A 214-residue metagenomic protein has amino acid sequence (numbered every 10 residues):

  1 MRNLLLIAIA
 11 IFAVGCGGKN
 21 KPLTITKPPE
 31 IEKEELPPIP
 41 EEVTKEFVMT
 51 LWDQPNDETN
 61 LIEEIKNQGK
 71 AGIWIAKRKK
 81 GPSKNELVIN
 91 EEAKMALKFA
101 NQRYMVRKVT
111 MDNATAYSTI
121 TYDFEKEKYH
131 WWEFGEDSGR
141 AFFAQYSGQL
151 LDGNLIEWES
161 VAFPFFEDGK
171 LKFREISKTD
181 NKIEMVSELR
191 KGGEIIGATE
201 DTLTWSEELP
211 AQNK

Functional and structural regions predicted by a protein language model:
M1-L4: Positively charged n-region of N-terminal signal peptides that target proteins for export
L6-A8: Sec-dependent N-terminal signal peptides
V14-G15: C-terminal motif of bacterial Sec signal peptides marking the signal peptidase cleavage site
T24-F47: Post-signal peptide N-terminal segment of mature Sec-exported envelope proteins
D57-I75: N-terminal helix-cap/turn-to-beta initiation motif at the start of protein domains
N67, Y122-E125, K178: Edge/loop elements at the starts and ends of beta-strands within beta-rich repeat scaffolds
I75-K170: Central antiparallel beta-sheet cores of small beta-barrel/beta-sandwich binding domains
S177-K214: Edge beta-strand at a domain terminus
